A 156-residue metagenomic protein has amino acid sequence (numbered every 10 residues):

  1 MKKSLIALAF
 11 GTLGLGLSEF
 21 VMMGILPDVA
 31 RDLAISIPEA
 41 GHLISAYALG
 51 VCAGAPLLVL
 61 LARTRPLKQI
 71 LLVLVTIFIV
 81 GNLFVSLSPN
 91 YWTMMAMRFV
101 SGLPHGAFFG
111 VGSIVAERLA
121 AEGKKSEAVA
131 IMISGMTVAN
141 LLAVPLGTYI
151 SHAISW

Functional and structural regions predicted by a protein language model:
S4-I37, L58: Extracytoplasmic
T12, I44, A48, V75 (+3 more regions): Small-residue-rich transmembrane alpha-helices and their cytosolic helix-loop interfaces in multi-pass secondary
G16, F20, S86, G102-G110 (+1 more regions): Small-residue-rich segments within alpha-helical transmembrane domains of MFS-like 12-TM solute carriers
F20, A48-P56, N140-L141: Residue-level signature of mid-helix packing/kink "hotspots" within the transmembrane helices of 12-pass Major
A53-W92: Conserved MFS/SLC helix-loop-helix module at the cytosolic interface between two early adjacent transmembrane helices
T93, E122, I131-W156: Helix-loop-helix hairpin linking two adjacent transmembrane segments in secondary transporters
M97-G135: Cytoplasmic helix-loop-helix junction between adjacent transmembrane helices in 12-TM secondary transporters
